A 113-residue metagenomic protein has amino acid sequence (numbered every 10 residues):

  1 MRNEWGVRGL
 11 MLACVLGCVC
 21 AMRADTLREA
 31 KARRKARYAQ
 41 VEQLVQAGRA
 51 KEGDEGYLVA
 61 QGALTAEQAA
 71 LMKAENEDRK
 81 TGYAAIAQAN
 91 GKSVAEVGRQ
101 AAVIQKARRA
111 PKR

Functional and structural regions predicted by a protein language model:
R2-L10: Bacterial N-terminal signal peptides that target proteins for export
G9-C18: Bacterial N-terminal signal peptides
C20-A24: Sec/Tat signal peptide C-region and signal peptidase I cleavage site
D25-K80, Q88-R113: Amphipathic, charged alpha-helical segments and their helix-to-coil junctions in extracytoplasmic/peripheral assemblies
